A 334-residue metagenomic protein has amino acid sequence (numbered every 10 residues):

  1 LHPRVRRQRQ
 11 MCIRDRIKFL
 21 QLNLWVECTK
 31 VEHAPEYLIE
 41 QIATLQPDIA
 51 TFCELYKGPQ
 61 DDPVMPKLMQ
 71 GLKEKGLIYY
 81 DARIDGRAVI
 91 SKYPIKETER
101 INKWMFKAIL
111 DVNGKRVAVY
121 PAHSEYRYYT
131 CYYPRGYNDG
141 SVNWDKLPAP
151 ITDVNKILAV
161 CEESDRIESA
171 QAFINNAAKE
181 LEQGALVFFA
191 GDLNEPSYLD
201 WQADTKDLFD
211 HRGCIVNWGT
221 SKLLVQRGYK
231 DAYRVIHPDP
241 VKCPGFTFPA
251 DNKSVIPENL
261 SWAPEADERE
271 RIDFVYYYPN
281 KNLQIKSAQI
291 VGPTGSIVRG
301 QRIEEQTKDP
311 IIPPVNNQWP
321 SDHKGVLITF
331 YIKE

Functional and structural regions predicted by a protein language model:
L1-R9, I13: Single conserved hydrophobic/aromatic residue that forms the stacking wall/gate of nucleotide- or nucleobase-binding
K18-L24, L38-D62, V119-A122, V154-D204 (+4 more regions): Active-site beta-strand/loop signature of hydrolases that rely on acidic residues for catalysis
V26-H33, T51-F52, R127-C131, Y198 (+2 more regions): Short, solvent-exposed loop/turn elements at domain surfaces
V31, E54-G140, S287-I290: Structured beta-strand-rich core segments of catalytic domains in phosphoester-bond hydrolases
H33, Y37-T44, P63, K67 (+6 more regions): Extracytoplasmic/secreted proteins, especially bacterial periplasmic and envelope-associated proteins
R100-N102, I109, A178-F188, N194-E334: Metal-dependent phosphoester-hydrolase catalytic domains
V117-V142, A190, N194-P196, R234-V235 (+2 more regions): Short, solvent-exposed beta-strand-terminating loops
Y132-C161, D204-K206: A solvent-exposed, charged loop/short amphipathic helix patch at secondary-structure junctions
